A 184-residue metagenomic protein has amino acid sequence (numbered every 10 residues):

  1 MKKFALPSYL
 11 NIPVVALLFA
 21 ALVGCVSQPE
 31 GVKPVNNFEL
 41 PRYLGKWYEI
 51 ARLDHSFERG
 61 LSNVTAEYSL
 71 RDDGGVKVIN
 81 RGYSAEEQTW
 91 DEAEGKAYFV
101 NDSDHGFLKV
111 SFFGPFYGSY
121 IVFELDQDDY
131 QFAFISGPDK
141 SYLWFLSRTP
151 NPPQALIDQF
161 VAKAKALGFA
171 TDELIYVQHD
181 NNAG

Functional and structural regions predicted by a protein language model:
K2-V14: Bacterial N-terminal signal peptides that target proteins for export
F19-G184: A beta-rich soluble binding module of mature secreted/lumenal proteins
